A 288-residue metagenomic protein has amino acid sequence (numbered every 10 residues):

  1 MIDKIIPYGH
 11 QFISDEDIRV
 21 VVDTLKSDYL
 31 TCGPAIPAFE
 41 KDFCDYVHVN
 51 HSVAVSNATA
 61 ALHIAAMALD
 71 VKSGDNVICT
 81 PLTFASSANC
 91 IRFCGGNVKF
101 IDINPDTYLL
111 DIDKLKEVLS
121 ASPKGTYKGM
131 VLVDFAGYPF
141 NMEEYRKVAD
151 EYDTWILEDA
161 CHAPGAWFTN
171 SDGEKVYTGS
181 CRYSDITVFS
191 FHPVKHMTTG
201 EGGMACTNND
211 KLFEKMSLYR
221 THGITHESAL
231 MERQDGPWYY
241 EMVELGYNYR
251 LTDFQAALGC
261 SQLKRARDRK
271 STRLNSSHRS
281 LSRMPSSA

Functional and structural regions predicted by a protein language model:
M1-L30, P34, E241-V243: N-terminal "arm"/small-domain region of PLP-dependent enzymes with the aminotransferase-like
Y29-N76, C90-C94, F100-D102, S171: Phosphate-binding glycine-rich loop
H63-G125, G129: Conserved PLP-anchoring active-site segment centered on the Schiff-base-forming lysine
S87, Y145, M216: Aromatic/hydrophobic pocket-lining residues that form π-stacking "cages" and hydrophobic walls in ligand
D106-T199, M204-L212: Active-site phosphate-binding strand-loop segment of PLP-dependent enzymes
H162-T178, Y183-S271: Active-site region of PLP-dependent enzymes
D268, T272-H278, P285-A288: Conserved small/polar residues in nucleotide/adenosyl-binding loops
